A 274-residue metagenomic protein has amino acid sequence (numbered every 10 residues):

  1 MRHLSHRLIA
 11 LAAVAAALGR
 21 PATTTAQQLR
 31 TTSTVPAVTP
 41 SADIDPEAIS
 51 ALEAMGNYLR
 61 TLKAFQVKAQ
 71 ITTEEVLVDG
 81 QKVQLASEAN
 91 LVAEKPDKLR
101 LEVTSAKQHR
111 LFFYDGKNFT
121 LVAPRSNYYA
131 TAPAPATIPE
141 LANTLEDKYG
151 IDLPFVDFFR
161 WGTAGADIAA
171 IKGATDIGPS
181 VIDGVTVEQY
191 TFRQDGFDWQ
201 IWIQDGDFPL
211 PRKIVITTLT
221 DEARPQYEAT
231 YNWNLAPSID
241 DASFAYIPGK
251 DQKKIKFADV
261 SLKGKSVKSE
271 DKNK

Functional and structural regions predicted by a protein language model:
M1-A10, A22: Bacterial N-terminal signal peptides that target proteins for export
A10, T31-T34: Generic short amphipathic/hydrophobic targeting helices enriched at N-termini, encompassing Sec-type signal peptides
A16-T25: C-terminal segment of classical bacterial N-terminal signal peptides
A26-Q27, W199: Intrinsically disordered, low-complexity regions enriched in polar/acidic and amide residues
L29-R30, A37-E53, D79, V122-V187 (+3 more regions): Flexible, processing/modification-adjacent segments and terminal tails in exported/periplasmic/extracellular proteins
A37, D43-Y128: N-terminal mature ectodomain segment of secretory-pathway/periplasmic proteins
A51-R60, F158-T163, V215-T217, A242: Intrinsically disordered, low-complexity boundary segments flanking structured domains
Q70, S105, T120-L121, A130 (+1 more regions): Gly/Pro-enriched, hydrophobic low-complexity segments that function as extracytoplasmic propeptides/linkers
